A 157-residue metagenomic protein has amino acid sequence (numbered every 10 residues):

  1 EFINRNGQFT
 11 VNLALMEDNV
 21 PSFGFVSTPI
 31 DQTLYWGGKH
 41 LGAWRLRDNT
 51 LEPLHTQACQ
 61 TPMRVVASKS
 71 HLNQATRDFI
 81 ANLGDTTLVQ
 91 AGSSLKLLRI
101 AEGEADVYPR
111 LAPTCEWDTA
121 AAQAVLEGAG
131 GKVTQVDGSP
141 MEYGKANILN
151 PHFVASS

Functional and structural regions predicted by a protein language model:
E1-T10: Glycine/serine-rich anion-binding loops at beta->alpha junctions that coordinate negatively charged ligand groups
F2, A67, T87, A112-P113: Residue-level marker of alpha-helix boundaries and capping positions
G7, A14, G24, H40-G42 (+5 more regions): Glycine-centered flexibility sites
N12-L98, N147-S157: Acidic beta-strand-loop-alpha-helix segment within the catalytic core of divalent metal-dependent phosphate-processing
R77-N82, L97-S157: Oxyanion/phosphate-interacting regions
